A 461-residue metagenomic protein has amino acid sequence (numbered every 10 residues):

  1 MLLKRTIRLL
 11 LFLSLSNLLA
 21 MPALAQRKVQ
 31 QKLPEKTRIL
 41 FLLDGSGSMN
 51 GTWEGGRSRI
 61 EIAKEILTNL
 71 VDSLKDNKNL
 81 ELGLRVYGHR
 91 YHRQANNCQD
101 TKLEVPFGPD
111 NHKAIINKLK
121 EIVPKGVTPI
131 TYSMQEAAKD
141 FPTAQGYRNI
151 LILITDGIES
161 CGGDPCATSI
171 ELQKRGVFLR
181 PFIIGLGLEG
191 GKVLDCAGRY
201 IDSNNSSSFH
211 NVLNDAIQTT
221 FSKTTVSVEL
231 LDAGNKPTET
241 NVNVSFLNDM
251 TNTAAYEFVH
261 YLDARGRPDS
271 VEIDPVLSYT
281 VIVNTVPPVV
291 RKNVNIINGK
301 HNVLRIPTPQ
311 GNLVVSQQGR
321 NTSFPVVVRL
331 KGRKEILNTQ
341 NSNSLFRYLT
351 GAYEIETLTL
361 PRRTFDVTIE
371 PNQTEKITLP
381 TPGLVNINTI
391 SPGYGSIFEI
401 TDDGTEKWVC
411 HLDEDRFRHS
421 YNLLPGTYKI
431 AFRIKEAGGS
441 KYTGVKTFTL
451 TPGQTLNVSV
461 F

Functional and structural regions predicted by a protein language model:
L10-L18: Bacterial N-terminal signal peptides
Q26-L33, T37-I39, L43-S46, T52-I62 (+7 more regions): Exposed acidic/Ser/Thr-rich ligand/metal-binding surfaces
S206-R265: C-terminal "exit" segments of structured domains
T224-G234, G311-G319, L384-S391: A short, amphipathic beta-strand motif
A233-F258, G319-E335, P392-K407: Short, ordered, surface-exposed loop/turn motifs in non-cytosolic proteins
T253-P268, V290-R291, I296-H301, K331-N343 (+4 more regions): A cross-kingdom feature marking solvent-exposed beta-strand/loop segments within repeated, beta-rich binding/scaffold
L262-T280, N284-P288, S342-P361, D415-G438: Short Pro-Gly-centered beta-turn/loop motif in secreted/extracellular proteins
A264-R265, N284-P309, T359-P382, K435-F461: Structured interaction patches on ligand/partner-binding surfaces of diverse proteins
